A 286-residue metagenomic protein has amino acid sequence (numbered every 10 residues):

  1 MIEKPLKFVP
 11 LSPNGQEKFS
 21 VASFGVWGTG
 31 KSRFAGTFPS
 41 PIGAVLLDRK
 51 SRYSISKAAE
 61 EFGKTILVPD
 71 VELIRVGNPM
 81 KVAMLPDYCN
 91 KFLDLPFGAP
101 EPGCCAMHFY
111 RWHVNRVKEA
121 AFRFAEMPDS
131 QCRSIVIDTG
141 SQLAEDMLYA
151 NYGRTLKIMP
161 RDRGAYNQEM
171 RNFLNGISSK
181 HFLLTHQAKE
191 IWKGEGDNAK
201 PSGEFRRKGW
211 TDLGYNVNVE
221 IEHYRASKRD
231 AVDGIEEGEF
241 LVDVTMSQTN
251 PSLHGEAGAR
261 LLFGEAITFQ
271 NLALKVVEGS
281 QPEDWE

Functional and structural regions predicted by a protein language model:
I2-E119, Q131: Conserved P-loop
S23-V26, V45-D48, I137, T185-Q187 (+1 more regions): Short His-Asn-centered micro-motif
R33, S54-S56, D146-M147, K193-E195 (+1 more regions): Short glycine-/acidic-enriched loop or helix-start segments at secondary-structure transitions that form or flank
A121-E126: N-terminal low-complexity, intrinsically disordered segments
D129-D212: P-loop NTPase motor core
N175-T268: Phosphate-binding/switch region of NTP-binding enzymes
A266-E286: Charged phosphate-binding loop/patch that engages nucleotide di/tri-phosphates or the phosphate backbone of nucleic
